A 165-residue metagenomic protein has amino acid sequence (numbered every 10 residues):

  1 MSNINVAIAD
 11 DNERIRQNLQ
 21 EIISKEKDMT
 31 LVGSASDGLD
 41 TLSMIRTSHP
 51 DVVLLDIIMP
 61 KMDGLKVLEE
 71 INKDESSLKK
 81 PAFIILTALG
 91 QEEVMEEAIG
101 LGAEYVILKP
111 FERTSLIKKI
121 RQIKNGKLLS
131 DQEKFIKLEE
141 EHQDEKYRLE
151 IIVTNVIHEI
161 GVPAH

Functional and structural regions predicted by a protein language model:
S2-I15, L19-I23, V53: Conserved acidic segment of CheY-like receiver
D28-S36, M44: Short hydrophobic/Thr-rich beta-strand motif most characteristic of the beta2 strand and flanking loop of CheY-like
D37-D40, D63-E69: Acidic catalytic/metal-coordinating carboxylates
S48-L54: Active-site beta3 strand of CheY-like receiver
D56, T87: Active-site residues of response regulator receiver
M59: Receiver (REC) domain active-site loop signature in two-component systems and cognate sites in sensor histidine kinases
E93, F111-I120: C-terminal output helix
K118-A164: CheY-like receiver
